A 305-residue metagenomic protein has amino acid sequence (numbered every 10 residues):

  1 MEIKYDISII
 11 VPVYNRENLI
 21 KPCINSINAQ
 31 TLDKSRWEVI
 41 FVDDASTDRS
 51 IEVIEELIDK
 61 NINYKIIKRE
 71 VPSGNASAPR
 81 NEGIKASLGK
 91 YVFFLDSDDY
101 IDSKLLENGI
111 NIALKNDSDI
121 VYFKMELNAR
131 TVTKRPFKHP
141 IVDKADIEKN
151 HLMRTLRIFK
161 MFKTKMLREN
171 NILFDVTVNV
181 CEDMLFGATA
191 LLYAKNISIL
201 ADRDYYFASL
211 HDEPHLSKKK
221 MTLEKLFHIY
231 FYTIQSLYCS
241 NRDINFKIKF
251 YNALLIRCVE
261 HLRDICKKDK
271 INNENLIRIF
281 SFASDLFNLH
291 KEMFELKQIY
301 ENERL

Functional and structural regions predicted by a protein language model:
M1-Y232, C239-N241, N245, E260 (+1 more regions): Nucleotide-sugar donor-binding/catalytic module of glycosyltransferases that assemble extracellular/cell-envelope
S209-L305: C-terminal subregions of glycosyltransferases and related glycan-biosynthesis enzymes
